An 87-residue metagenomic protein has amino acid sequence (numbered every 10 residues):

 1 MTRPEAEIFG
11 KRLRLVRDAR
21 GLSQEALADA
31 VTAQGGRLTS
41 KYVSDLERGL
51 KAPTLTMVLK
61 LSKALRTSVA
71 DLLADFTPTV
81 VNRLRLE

Functional and structural regions predicted by a protein language model:
M1-A19: A short, Lys/Arg-rich alpha-helix, primarily the initiator
T2-R3, K63, L73-E87: Short, charged recognition helix plus adjacent turn of helix-turn-helix-like nucleic-acid-binding domains
F9, R20, G36, T54: Flexible coil/turn residues that form the inter-helical turn or adjacent wing/linker of helix-turn-helix
L13, Q24, S40, L55-V58: Helix-turn-helix DNA-binding elements, focusing on the entry/boundary residues of the two helices that contact DNA
V16, A30, L46, D75: Residues in the recognition helix of alpha-helical DNA-binding motifs
G21-D45: Short alpha-helical DNA-recognition segment
L50-D71: DNA major-groove recognition helix of helix-turn-helix/homeodomain DNA-binding modules
